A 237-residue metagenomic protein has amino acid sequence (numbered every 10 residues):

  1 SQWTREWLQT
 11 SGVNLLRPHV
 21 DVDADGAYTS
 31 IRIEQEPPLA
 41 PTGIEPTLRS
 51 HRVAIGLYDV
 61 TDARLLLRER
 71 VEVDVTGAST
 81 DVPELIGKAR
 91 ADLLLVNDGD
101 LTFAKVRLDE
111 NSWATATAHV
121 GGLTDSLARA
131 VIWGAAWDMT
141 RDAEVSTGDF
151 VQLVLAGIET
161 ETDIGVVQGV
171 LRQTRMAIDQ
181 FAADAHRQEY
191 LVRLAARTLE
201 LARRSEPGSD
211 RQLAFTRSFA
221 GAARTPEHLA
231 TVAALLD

Functional and structural regions predicted by a protein language model:
S1-D237: Non-catalytic accessory/interaction domains
